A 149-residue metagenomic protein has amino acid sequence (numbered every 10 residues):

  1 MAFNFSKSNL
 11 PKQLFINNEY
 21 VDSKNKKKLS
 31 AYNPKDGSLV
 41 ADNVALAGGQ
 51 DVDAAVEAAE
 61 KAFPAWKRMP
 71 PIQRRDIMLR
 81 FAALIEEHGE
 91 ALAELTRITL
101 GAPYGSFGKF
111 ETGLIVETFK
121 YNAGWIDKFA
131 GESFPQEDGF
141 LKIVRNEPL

Functional and structural regions predicted by a protein language model:
M1-I98: Short, structured beta/alpha segment
N43, F107, F140: Conserved short-loop catalytic and cofactor-binding motifs
Q50, A54, L114, E147: Conserved active-site and cofactor/substrate-binding residues in soluble primary-metabolism enzymes
E57, L79-E90, A102-A130: Long amphipathic alpha-helix in the N-terminal Rossmann-like dinucleotide-binding domain of NAD(P)-dependent
L95-P103, F134-G139: Short linear capping/connector segments at secondary-structure termini
G131-L149: Conserved small-residue-rich beta-alpha loop and adjacent elements that most often cradle the phosphate/pyrophosphate
